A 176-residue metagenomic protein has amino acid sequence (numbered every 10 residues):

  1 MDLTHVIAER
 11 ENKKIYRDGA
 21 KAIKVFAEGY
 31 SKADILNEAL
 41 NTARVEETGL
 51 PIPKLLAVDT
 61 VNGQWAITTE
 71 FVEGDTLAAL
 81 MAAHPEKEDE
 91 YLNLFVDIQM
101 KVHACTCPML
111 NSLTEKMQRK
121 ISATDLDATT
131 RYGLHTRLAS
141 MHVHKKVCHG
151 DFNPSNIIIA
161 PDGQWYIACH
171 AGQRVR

Functional and structural regions predicted by a protein language model:
V6-I35: ATP-binding glycine-rich loop module of kinase domains
K32-T48: The N-lobe alphaC helix and its flanking beta3-alphaC-beta4 segment of protein kinase-like domains, centered on
K54-W65: Short beta-strand micro-motifs within the conserved protein kinase catalytic domain, predominantly in the N-lobe
G63-T76: Conserved short submotifs of the Hanks-type protein kinase catalytic core that shape the nucleotide-binding pocket
A78-L113, R131, R137-M141: Conserved kinase catalytic-core helix
K145-V147, W165: Conserved protein kinase catalytic-loop anchor
V147-H149, P154: Catalytic-loop of the protein kinase fold
A160-R176: Active-site Asp-x-Gly
